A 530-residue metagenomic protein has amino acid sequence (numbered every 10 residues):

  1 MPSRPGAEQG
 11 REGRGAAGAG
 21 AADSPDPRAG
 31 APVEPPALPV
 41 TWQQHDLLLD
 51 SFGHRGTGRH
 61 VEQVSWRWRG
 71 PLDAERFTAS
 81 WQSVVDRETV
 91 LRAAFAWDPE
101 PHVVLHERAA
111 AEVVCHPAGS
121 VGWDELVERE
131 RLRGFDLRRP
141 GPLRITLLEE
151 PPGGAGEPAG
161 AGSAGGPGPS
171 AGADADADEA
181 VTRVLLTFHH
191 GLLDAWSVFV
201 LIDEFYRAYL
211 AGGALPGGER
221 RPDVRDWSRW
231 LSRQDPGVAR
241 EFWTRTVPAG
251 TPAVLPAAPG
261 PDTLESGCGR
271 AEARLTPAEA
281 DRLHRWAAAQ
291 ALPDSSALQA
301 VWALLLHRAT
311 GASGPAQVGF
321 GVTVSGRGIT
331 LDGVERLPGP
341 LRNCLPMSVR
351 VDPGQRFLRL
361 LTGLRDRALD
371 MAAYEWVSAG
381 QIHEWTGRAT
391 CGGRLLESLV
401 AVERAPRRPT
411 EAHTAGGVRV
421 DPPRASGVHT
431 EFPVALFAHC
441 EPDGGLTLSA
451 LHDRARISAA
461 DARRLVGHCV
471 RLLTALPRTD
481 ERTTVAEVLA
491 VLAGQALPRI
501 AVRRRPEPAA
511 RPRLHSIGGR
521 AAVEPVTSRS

Functional and structural regions predicted by a protein language model:
M1-R55, T78-V121, G141, R220-G269 (+1 more regions): Short amphipathic alpha-helices and their capping loops
P2-P35, P39, R69-D86, E100-P142 (+7 more regions): A short, small/polar-residue-rich loop/turn motif at beta-strand boundaries within alpha/beta enzyme cores
P2-R4, Q44-R69, D98-G119, R139-R144 (+11 more regions): Acyl/amide activation-and-transfer machinery of modular secondary-metabolite enzymes
S3-R4, A37-P39, Q43, L148-A161 (+2 more regions): Active-site-proximal acidic secondary-structure segment that organizes catalysis
P27-A37, T57-R76, R138-G162, A171-L186 (+5 more regions): Gly/Ser/Thr-rich phosphate-binding loops and adjoining beta-strand/alpha-helix segments that form adenosine-phosphate
V33-P36, R55-V61, T78, T89-V90 (+8 more regions): His-Asp-centered acyl/peptidyl-transfer active-site segments
E88, R92, A316-T323, G427-A501: Extended, hydrophobic beta-loop-alpha segments that form or line the acyl/peptidyl-thioester binding and transfer paths
A94-F95, F205, Y209-R220, T246-A253 (+2 more regions): A short N-terminal helical cap/helix-turn-helix that marks the beginning of AMP-binding/adenylate-forming
